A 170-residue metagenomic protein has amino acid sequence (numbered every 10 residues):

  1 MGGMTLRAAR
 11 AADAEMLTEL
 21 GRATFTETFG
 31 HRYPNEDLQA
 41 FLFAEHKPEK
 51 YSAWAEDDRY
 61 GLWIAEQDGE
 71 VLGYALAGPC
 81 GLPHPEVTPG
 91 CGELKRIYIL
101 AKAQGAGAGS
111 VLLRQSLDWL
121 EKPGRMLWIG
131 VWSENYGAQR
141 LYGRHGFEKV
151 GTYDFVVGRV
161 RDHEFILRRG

Functional and structural regions predicted by a protein language model:
G2, H163-G170: Terminal substrate-recognition subdomain of acyl/acetyltransferases
A8-A14, E19-R32, Q39-K102, L113-W119 (+1 more regions): Acetyl-CoA-dependent GNAT
L20, K122, R144-H145: Structural motif
R96-R114, W132-R140, R144-H145: Conserved glycine-rich acetyl-CoA-binding loop
L120-G130: Conserved GNAT acetyl-CoA-binding A-motif
I129-Q139, V156-R161: Conserved beta-strand-loop-alpha-helix junction that forms the acyl-donor binding cleft
K149-G151: A secondary-structure capping/hinge motif
